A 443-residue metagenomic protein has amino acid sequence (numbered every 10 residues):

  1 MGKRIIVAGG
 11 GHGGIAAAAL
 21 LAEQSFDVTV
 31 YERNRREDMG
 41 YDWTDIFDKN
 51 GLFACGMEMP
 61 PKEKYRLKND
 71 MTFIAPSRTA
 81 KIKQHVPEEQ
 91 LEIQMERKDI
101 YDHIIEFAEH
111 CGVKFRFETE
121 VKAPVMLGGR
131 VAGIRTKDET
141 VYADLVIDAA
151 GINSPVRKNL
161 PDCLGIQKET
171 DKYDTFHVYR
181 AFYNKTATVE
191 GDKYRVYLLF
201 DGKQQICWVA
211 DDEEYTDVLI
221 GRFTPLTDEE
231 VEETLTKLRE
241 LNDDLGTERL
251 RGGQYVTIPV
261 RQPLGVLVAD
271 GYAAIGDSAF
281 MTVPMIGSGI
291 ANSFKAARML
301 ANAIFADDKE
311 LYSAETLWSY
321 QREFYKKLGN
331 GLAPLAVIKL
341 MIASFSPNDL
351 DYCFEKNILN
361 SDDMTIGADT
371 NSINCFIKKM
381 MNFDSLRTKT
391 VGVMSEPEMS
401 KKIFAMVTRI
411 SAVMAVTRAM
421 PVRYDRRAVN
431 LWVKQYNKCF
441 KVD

Functional and structural regions predicted by a protein language model:
M1-G11: Beta1/beta-strand and adjacent pyrophosphate-binding region of the FAD-binding site in flavoprotein oxidoreductases
A8, A22-Y41: Glycine-rich FAD pyrophosphate-binding loop
G14-I15: N-terminal Rossmann-fold NAD(P) dinucleotide-binding loop
R35-A75: N-terminal FAD cofactor-binding segment of flavoenzymes
R78-R97, G133, D212-T224: Helix-loop-beta segment of a Rossmann-like dinucleotide-binding subdomain
F107-D243, F280: Predominantly flavin-linked oxidoreductase catalytic cores and closely associated redox partners
V121, L226-I304, D308-R322, K326-N330 (+1 more regions): FAD/FMN-dependent oxidoreductases across multiple families
F305-D443: C-terminal helical "tail/cap" subdomain of flavin- and related membrane-associated enzymes
